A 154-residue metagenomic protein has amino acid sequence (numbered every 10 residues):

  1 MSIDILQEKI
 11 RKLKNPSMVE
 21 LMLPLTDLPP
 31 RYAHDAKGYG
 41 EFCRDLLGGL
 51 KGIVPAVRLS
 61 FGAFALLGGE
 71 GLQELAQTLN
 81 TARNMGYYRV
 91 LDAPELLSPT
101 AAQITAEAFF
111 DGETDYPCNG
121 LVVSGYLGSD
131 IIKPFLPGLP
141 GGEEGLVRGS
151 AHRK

Functional and structural regions predicted by a protein language model:
M1-L59, F64-Q77, T81-N84, Y88: Conserved N-terminal beta1-alpha1 strand-loop-helix module at the mouth
E8, E20, E74, E95 (+2 more regions): Glutamate identity and glutamate-enriched acidic tracts
V19, L91, V147-R148: Structural beta-sheet core signal
P24-L25, L97-K154: Conserved anion-binding
A65, V90, P94-A102: Conserved PLP phosphate-binding loop immediately N-terminal to the Schiff-base lysine helix in PLP-dependent enzymes
T81-Y88, D92-A93, C118-G120, S124: Short, acidic/small-residue loops that bind anionic groups at enzyme active sites
